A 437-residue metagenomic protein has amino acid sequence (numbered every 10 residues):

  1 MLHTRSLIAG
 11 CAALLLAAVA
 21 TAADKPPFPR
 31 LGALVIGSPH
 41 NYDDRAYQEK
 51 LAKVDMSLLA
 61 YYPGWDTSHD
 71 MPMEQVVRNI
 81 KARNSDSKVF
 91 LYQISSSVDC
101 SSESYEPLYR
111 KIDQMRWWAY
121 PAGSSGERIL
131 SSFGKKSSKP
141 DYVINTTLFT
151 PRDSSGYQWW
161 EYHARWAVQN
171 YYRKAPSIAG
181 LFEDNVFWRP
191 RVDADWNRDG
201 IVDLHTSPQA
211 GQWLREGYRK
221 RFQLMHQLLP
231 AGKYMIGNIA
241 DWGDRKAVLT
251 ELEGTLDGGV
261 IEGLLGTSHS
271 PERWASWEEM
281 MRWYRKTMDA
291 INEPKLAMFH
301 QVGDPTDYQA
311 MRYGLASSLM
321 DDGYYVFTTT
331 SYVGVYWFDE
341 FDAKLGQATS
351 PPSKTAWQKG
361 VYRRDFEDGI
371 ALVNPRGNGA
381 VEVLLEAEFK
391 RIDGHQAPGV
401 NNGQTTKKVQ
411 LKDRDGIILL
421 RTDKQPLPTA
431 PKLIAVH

Functional and structural regions predicted by a protein language model:
M1-T4: N-terminal secretory signal peptides that target proteins for export/translocation
L7-I8, E103: N-terminal targeting/docking segments
A9-A18: Bacterial N-terminal signal peptides
A23-P428: Glycan-processing catalytic domains of CAZymes
P428, I434-H437: Intrinsically disordered, low-complexity segments enriched in small/polar and acidic residues
